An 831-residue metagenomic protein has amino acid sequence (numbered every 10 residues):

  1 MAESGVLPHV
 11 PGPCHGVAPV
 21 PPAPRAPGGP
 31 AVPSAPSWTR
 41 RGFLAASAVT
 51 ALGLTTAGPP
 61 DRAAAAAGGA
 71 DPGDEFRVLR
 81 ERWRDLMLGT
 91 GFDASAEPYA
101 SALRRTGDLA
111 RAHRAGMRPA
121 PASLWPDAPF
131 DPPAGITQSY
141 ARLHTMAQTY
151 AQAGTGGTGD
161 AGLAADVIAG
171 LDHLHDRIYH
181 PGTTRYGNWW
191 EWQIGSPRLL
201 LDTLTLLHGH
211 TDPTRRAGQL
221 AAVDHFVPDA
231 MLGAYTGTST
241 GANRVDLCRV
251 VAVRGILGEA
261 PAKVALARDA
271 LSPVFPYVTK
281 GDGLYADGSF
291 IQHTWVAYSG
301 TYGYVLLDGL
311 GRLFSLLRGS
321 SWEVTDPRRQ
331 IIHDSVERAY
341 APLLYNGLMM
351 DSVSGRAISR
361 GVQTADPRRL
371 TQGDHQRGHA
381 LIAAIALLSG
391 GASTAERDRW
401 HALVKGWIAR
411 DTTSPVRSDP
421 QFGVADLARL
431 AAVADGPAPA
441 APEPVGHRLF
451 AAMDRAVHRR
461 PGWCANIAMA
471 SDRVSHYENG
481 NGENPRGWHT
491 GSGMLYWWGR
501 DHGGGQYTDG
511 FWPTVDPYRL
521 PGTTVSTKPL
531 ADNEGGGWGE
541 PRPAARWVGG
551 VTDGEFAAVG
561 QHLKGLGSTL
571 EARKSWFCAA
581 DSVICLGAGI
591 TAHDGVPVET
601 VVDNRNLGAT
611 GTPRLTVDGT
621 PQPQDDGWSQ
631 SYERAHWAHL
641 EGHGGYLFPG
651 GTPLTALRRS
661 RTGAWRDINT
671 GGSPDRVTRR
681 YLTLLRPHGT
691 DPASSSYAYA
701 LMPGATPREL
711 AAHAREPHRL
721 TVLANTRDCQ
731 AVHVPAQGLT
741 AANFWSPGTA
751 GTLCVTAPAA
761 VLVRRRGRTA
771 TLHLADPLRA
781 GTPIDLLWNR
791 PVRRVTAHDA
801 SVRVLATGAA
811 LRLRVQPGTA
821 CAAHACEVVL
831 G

Functional and structural regions predicted by a protein language model:
G5, G16, V20-P22, V32-P33 (+1 more regions): N-terminal export signals
R25-P27: Compositionally biased, low-complexity flexible segments
A57-R77: C-terminal segment of N-terminal export signals and the immediately downstream linker at the start of the mature
P72-D108: N-terminal mature-domain "stem" immediately C-terminal to a signal peptide or N-terminal signal-anchor/transmembrane
R114-G361: Aromatic-lined, polymer-binding surfaces characteristic of secreted/periplasmic polysaccharide-degrading enzymes
L313-T771, A775-L778, T782-P783, L787-R794: Extended polysaccharide-engagement surfaces of secreted carbohydrate-active enzymes
A698, L811-G831: C-terminal beta-strand-rich structural cap/linker in extracellular carbohydrate-active enzymes
A800-V804: Small-residue (G/S/T/A) turn/hinge positions that recur once per unit in extracellular repeat modules
